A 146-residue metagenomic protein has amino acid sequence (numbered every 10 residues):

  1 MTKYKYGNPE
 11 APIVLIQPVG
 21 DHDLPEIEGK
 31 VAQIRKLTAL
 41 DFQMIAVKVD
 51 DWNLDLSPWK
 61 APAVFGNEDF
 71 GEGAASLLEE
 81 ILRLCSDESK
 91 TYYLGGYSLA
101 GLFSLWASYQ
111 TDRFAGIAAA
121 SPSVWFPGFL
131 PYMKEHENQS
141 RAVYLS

Functional and structural regions predicted by a protein language model:
M1-G7: A short loop-to-beta-strand scaffold at the N-terminal edge of the catalytic core in hydrolase folds
N8-S86: Serine-hydrolase catalytic machinery in alpha/beta-hydrolase-like enzymes
K48, G95, A120-S121, S146: Alpha/beta-hydrolase-fold catalytic nucleophile elbow
E88-K90, R113-F114, Q139: Short loop/turn motifs at secondary-structure junctions
Y92-Y93, G116-A118: Residue in the alpha/beta-hydrolase core beta-strand immediately N-terminal to the catalytic nucleophile
G95-A100, S104: Gly/Ala-rich beta-loop-alpha elbow adjacent to hydrolase catalytic centers
W106-G116: Conserved hydrolase catalytic core segment
S121-S146: The feature captures the conserved acid-bearing segment of alpha/beta-hydrolase catalytic domains
